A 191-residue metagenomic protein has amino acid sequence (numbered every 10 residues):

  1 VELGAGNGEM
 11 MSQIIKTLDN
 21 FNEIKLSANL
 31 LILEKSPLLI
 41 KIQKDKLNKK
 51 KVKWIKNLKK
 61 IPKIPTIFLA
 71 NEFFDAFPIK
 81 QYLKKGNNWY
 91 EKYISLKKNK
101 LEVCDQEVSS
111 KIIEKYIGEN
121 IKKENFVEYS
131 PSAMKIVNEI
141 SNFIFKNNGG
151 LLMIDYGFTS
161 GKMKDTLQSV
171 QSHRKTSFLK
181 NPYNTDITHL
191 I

Functional and structural regions predicted by a protein language model:
V1-P62: SAM cofactor-binding core of SAM-dependent methyltransferases, primarily the Rossmann-like beta-alpha-beta module
V52-K53, P62-P65, L69-I191: Class I S-adenosyl-L-methionine
